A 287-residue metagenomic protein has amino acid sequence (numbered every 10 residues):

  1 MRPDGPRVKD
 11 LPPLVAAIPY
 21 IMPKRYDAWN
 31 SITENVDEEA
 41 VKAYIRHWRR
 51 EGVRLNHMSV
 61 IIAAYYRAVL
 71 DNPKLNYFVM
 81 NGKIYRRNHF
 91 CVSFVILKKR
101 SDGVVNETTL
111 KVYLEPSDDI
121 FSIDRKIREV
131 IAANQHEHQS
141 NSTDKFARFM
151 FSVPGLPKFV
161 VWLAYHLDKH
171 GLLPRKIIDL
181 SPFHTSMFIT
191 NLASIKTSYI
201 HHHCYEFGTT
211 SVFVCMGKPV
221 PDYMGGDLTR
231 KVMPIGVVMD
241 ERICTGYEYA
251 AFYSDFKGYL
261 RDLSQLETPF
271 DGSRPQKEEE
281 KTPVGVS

Functional and structural regions predicted by a protein language model:
M1-S287: C-terminal catalytic/motor cores of large multi-domain enzyme assemblies
